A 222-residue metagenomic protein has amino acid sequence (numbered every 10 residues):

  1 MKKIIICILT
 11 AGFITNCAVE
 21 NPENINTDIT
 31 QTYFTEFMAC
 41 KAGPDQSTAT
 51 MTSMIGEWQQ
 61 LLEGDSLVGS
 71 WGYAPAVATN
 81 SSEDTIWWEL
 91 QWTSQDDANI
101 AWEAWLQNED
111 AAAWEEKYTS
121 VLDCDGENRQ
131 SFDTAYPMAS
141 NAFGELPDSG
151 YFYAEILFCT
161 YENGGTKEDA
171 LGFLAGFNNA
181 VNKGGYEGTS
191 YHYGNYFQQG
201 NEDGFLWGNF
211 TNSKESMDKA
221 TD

Functional and structural regions predicted by a protein language model:
I4-F13: Sec-dependent N-terminal signal peptides
C17-W87, Q91-D222: Short S/T/G/P-rich N-terminal loop/turn motif that feeds into the first structured element of a domain
